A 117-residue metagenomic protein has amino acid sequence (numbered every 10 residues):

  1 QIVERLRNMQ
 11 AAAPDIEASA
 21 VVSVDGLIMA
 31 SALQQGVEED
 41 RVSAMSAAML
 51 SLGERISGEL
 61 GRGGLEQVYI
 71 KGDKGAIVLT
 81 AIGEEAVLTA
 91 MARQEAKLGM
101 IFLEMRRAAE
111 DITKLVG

Functional and structural regions predicted by a protein language model:
Q1-A18, V24-G117: Acidic, low-complexity cytosolic segments
